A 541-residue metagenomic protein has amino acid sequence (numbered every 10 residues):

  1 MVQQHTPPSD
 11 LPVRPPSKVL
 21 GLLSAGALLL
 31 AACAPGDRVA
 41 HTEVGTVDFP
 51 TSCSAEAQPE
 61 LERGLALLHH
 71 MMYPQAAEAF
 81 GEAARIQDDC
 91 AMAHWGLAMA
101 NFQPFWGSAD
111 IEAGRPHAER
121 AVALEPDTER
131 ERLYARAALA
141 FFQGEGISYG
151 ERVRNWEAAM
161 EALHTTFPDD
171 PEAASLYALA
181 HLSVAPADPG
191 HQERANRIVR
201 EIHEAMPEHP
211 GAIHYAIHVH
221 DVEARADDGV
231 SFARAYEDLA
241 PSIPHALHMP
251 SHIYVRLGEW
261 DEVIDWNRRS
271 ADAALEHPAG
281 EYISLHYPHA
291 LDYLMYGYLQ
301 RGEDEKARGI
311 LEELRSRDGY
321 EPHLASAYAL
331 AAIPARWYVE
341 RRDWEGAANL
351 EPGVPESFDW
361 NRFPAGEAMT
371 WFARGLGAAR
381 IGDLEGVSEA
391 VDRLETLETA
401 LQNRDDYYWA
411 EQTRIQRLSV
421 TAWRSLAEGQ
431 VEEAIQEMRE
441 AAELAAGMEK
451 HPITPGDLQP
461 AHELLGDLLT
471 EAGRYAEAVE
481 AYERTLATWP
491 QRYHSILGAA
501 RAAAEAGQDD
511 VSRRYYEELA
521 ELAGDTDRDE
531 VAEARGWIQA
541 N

Functional and structural regions predicted by a protein language model:
S54-A55, D88, P126, P168 (+7 more regions): Short coil turns that delineate tetratricopeptide repeat
A55-E62, D89-A100, P126-G146, D169-A185 (+9 more regions): Amphipathic alpha-helical repeat scaffolds of TPR domains
L67, N101, A140, H181 (+8 more regions): Residue at a conserved register position within TPR or TPR-like alpha-solenoid repeats
H70-E78, L97-R132, R136-E151, V184-G190 (+2 more regions): Inter-helical turn/loop elements of alpha-helical hairpins
R85, V122-A123, E204, R234-D238 (+8 more regions): Amphipathic alpha-helical segments of tetratricopeptide repeats
A91, A98, F102, D110-P126 (+7 more regions): TPR/TPR-like (Sel1-like) alpha-helical repeat modules
